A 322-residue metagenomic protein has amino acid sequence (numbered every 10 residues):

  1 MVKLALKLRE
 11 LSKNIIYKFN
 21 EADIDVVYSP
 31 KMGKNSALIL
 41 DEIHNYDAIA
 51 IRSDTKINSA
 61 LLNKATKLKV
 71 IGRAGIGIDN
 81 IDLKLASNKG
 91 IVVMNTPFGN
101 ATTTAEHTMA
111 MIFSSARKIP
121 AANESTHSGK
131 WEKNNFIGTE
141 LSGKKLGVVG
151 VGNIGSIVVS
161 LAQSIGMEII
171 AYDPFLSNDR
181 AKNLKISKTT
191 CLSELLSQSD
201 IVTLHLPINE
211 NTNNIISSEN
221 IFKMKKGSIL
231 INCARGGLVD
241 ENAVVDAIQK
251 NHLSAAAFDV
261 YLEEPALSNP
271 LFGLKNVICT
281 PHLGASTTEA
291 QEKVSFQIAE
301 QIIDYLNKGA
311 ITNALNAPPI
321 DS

Functional and structural regions predicted by a protein language model:
M1-Y46, D179: N-terminal glycine-/charge-rich "phosphate-binding" loop or analogous flexible N-terminal tail
L8, I51-R52, A74, T203-P207 (+1 more regions): Short, well-ordered coil/turn residues at beta-beta hairpins and beta-strand->alpha-helix junctions within
V27, D47-N123, G138: Phosphate/diphosphate ligand-binding glycine-rich loop within oxidoreductases
H44, I57-L62, P174-P270, S286: Rossmann-like adenosine-cofactor binding region
K89, T96-K145, S160, S164 (+3 more regions): Phosphate-binding beta-alpha-beta segment of Rossmann-like dinucleotide-binding domains, i.e., the NAD(P)
K89, V93-M94, I170, S218 (+1 more regions): Rossmann-like dinucleotide-binding domain for NAD(H)/NADP(H)
V151-G152: Glycine-rich Rossmann-fold phosphate-binding loop(s) that bind the pyrophosphate of adenine dinucleotide cofactors
G155-S156: N-terminal Rossmann-fold NAD(P) dinucleotide-binding loop
